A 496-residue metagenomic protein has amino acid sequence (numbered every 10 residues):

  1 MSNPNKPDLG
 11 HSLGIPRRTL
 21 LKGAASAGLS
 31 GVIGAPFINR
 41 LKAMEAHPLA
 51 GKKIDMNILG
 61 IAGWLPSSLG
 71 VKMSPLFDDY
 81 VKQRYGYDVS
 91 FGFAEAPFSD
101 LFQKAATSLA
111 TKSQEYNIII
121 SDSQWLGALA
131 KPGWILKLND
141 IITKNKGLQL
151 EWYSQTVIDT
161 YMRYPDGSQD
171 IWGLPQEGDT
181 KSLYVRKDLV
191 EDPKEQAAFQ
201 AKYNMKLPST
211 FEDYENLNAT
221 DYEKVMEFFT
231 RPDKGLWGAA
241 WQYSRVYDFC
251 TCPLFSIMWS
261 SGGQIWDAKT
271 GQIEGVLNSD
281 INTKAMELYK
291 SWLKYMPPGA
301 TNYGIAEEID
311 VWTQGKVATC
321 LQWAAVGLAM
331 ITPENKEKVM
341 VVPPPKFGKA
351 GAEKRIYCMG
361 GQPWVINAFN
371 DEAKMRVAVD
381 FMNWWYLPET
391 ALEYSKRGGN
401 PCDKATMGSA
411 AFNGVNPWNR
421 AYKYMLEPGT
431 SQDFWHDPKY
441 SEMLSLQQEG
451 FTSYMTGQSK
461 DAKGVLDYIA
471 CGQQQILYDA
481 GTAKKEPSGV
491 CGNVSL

Functional and structural regions predicted by a protein language model:
M1-I15, K42: N-terminal secretory signal peptides
S2, I54-G60, R84-Y87, P165-Q169 (+6 more regions): Extracytoplasmic/periplasmic substrate-recognition and gating elements
I38-A46, A50-K53, Q155, Y161-Y164 (+3 more regions): Long, aromatic- and glycine/proline-rich binding clefts that accommodate carbohydrate-like moieties
A46, S123-Y184, C250, M340-P344 (+2 more regions): Hinge/lid segment of periplasmic solute-binding proteins
L49-G51, D140-Y153, A197-K202, K206-Y214 (+6 more regions): Short, solvent-exposed loop/beta-turn-alpha elements that line the ligand-binding surface or hinge of extracytoplasmic
W64-D88, Q447: Short, polar/charged alpha-helical segment
D79, Q83-T156, P193, V311 (+4 more regions): Extracytoplasmic "Venus flytrap"/periplasmic binding protein-like
D221-T230, I257, S261-N302: Glycine-centered hinge/linker elements that transmit conformational signals in sensory and ligand-binding systems
